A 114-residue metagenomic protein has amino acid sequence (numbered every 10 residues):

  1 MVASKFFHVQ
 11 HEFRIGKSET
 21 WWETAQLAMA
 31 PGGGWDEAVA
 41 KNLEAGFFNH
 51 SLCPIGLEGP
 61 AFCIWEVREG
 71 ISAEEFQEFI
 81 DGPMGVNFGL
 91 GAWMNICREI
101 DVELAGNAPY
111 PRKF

Functional and structural regions predicted by a protein language model:
M1-P60, E66-E78, C97-F114: Short S/T/G/P-rich N-terminal loop/turn motif that feeds into the first structured element of a domain
D81-G91: A common structural junction motif
